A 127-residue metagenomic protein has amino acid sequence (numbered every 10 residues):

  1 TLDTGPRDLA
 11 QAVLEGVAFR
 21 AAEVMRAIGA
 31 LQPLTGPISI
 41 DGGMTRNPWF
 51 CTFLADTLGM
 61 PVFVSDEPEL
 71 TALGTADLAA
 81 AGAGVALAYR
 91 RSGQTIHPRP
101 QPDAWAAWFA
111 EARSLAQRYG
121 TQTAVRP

Functional and structural regions predicted by a protein language model:
T1-P127: Glycine/Thr-rich phosphate-binding loops that ligate phosphate moieties of nucleotide and other phosphorylated ligands
